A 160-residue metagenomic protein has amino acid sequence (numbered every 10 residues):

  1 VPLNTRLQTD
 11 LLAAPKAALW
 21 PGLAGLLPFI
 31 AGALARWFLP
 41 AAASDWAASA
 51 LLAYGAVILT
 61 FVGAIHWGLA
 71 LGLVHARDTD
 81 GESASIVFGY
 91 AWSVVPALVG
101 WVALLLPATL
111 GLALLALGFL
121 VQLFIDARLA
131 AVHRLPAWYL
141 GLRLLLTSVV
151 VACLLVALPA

Functional and structural regions predicted by a protein language model:
V1-A14: Short, Lys/Arg-rich, polar N-terminal cytosolic tail immediately upstream of the first transmembrane signal-anchor
L11, D45-A48, I65-S83, R128-R134: Short juxtamembrane and helix-loop transition motifs at transmembrane-helix boundaries in membrane proteins
A14-F38, T147-C153: The first (N-terminal) embedded transmembrane alpha-helix
L23-I30, A50-A76, A84-V102: Core segments of alpha-helical transmembrane spans in multipass integral membrane proteins
A35-A48: Short, hydrophobic transmembrane alpha-helix segments
V102-V121: Transmembrane helix-loop-helix
F124-V150: Interfacial loop-to-transmembrane junctions
L155-A160: Juxtamembrane boundary at the C-terminal end of a transmembrane helix
